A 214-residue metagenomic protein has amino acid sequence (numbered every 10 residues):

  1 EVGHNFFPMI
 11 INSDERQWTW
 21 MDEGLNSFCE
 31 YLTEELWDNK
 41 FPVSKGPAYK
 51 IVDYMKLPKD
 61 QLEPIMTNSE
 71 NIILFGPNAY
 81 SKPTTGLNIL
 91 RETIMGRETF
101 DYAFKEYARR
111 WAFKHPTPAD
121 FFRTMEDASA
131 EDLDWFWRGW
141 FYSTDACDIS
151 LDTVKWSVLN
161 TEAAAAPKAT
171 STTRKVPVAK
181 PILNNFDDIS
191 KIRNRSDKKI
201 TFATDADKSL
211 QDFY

Functional and structural regions predicted by a protein language model:
E1-Y214: Hydrophobic alpha-helical and helix-loop surface patches within well-folded domains that function as non-catalytic
